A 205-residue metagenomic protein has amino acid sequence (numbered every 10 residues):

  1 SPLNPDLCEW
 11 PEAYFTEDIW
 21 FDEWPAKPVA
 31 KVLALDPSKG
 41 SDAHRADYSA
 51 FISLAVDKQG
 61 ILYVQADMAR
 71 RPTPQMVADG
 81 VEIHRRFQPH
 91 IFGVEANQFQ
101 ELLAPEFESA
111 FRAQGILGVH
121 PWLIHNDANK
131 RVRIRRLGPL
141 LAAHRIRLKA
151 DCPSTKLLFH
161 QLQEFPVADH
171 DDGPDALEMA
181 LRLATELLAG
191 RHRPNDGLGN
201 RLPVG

Functional and structural regions predicted by a protein language model:
S1-S38: ATPase catalytic-site recognition across NTP-hydrolyzing enzymes
N4-D6, E17, A180-G205: Acidic two-metal-ion nuclease catalytic site recognized across multiple nuclease folds, prominently DnaQ/RNase D-T
W20-K27, S41-R45, E82-R86: Short, conserved, surface-exposed binding loops centered on an aromatic residue
A34-P37, A96, D172-G173: Generic detector of well-ordered alpha-helical packing
L35-S49: An active-site-proximal beta-strand-loop segment
H44, D127-K130, P166-G173: Structural motif
A50-F165: Mg2+-dependent endonuclease catalytic cores in nucleic-acid-processing enzymes, primarily RNase H-like
